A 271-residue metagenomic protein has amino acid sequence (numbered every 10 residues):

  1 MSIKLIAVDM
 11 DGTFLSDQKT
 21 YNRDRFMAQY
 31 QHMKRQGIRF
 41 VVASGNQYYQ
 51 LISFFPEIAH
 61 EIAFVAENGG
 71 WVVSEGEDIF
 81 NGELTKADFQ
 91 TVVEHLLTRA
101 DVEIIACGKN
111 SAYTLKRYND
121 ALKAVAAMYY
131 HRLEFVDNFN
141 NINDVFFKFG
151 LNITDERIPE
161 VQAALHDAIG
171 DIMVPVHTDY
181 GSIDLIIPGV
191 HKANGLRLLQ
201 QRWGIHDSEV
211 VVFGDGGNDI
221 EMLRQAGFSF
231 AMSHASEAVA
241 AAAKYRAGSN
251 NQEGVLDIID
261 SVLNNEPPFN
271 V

Functional and structural regions predicted by a protein language model:
M1-L5, R23, D184-V271: Mg2+-dependent phosphoryl-transfer enzymes with acidic/Ser/Thr/Gly-rich catalytic loops
K4-K19: Asp-based phosphoryl-transfer active-site loop
F14, F80, R246-A247: A structural signal for hydrophobic residues in beta-strands of small regulatory alpha/beta folds
D17-T20, V41-V42, N81-G82, A127 (+2 more regions): Short, flexible loop segments at the rims of nucleotide/cofactor-binding pockets, characterized by
Y21-L122: Active-site phosphate-binding/coordination module
Q36-V41, H60-I62, K148, S208-V210 (+1 more regions): Short active-site oxyanion
E57-H60, N68, A168-D171, Q225-A226 (+1 more regions): Short, structured coil segments at secondary-structure junctions
H95, A100-F213, G217-Q225: Conserved acidic, metal-coordinating active-site core of Asp-based, Mg2+-dependent phosphoryl-transfer enzymes
